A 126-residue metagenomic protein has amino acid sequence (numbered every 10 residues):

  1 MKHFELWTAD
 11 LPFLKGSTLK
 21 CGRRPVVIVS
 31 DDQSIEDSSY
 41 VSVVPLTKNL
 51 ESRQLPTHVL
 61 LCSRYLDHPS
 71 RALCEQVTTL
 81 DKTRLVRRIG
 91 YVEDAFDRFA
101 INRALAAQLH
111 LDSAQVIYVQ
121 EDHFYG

Functional and structural regions predicted by a protein language model:
P12-G16: Short, charged beta-turn/beta-strand-edge "cap" motif at the junction between a beta-strand and an adjacent loop
S17-R23, I28-S63: Compact nucleic-acid interaction/catalytic patches
R64-G126: C-terminal terminal-subdomain/extension
